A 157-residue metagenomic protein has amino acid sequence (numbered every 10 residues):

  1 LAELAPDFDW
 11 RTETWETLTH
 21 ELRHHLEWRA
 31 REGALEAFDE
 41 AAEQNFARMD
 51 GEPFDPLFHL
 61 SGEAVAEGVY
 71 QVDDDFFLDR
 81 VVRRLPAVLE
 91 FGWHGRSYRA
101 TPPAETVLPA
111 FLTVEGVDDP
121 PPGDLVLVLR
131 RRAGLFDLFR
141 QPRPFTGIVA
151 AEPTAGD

Functional and structural regions predicted by a protein language model:
L1-F8, T12, W28-D157: Metalloprotease/metallohydrolase-associated module, dominated by Zn2+-dependent proteases
E16-W28: Active-site recognition of the HExxH zinc-binding catalytic motif
